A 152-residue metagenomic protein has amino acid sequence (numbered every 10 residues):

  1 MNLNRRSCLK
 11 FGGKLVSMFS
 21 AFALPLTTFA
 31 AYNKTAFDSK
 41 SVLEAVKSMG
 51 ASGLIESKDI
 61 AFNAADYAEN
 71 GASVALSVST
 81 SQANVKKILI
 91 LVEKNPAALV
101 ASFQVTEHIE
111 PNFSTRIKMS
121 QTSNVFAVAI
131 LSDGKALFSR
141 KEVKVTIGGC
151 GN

Functional and structural regions predicted by a protein language model:
M1-F19: N-terminal secretory signal peptides and thylakoid transit peptides that target proteins across membranes
L26-A30: Sec/Tat signal peptide C-region and signal peptidase I cleavage site
A31-Y67, A101-F103: Transition segment at domain starts
N63, A75-S81: Short edge beta-strand/loop segments characteristic of extracellular beta-sandwich folds
K94-M119: An anionic, turn-rich surface loop/hairpin at beta-sheet edges that serves as a generic interaction/coordination patch
S120-N124: Extracellular Ig-like/FN3 beta-sandwich strand-entry sites
E142-G148: Short beta-strand edge segments in extracellular beta-sheet folds
